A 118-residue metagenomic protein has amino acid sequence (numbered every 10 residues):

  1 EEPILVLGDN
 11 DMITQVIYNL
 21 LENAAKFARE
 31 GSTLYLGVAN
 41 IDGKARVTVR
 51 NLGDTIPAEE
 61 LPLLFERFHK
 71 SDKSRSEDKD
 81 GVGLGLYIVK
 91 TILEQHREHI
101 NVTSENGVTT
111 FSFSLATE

Functional and structural regions predicted by a protein language model:
P3-G8: Conserved micro-motifs of the catalytic ATP-binding
I13-T14: A residue-level detector for a conserved hydrophobic packing site within the catalytic ATP-binding domain
A24-A25: Short helix-loop "hinge" at the ATP-lid/N-box region of the Bergerat-fold HATPase_c
G31-G43: Short beta-strand/loop element within the Bergerat-fold HATPase_c
I56-F68: Short conserved segment of the HATPase_c
G85, V89: Short alpha-helical Gxxx[C/S/T] motif in the catalytic ATP-binding
R97-E98: Conserved glycine-rich
